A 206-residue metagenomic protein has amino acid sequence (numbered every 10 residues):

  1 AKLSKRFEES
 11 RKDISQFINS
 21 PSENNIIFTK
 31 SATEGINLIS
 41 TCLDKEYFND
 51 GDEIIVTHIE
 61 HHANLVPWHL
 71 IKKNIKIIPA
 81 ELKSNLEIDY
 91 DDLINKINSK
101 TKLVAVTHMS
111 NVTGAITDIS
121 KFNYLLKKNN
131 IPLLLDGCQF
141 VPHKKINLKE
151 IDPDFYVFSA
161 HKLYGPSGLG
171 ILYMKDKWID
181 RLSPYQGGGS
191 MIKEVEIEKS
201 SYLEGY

Functional and structural regions predicted by a protein language model:
A1-Y206: Pyridoxal 5′-phosphate
